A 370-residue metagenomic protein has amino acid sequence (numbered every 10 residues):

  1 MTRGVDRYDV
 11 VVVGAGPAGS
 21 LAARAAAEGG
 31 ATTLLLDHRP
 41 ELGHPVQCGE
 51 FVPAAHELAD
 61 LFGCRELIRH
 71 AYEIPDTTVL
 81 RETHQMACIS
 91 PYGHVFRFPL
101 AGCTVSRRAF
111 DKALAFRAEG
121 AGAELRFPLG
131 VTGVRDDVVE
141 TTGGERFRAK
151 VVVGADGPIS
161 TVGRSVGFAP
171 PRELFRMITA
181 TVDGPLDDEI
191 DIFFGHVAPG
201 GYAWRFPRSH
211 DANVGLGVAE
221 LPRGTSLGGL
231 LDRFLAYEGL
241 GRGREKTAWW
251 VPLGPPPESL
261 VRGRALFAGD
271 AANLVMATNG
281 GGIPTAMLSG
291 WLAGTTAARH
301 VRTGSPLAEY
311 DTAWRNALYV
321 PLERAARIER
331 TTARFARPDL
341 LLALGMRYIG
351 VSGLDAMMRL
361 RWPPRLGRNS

Functional and structural regions predicted by a protein language model:
R3-A18: Beta1/beta-strand and adjacent pyrophosphate-binding region of the FAD-binding site in flavoprotein oxidoreductases
G14, A155-D156, A268: Short, well-ordered coil/turn residues at beta-beta hairpins and beta-strand->alpha-helix junctions within
A15, A27-C48: Glycine-rich FAD pyrophosphate-binding loop
S20, K112: Residues forming the Rossmann-fold NAD(P)(H) cofactor-binding site
G29, E41, A113, R117-G241 (+2 more regions): Predominantly flavin-linked oxidoreductase catalytic cores and closely associated redox partners
G43-M86: N-terminal FAD cofactor-binding segment of flavoenzymes
P222-A297, R302: FAD/FMN-dependent oxidoreductases across multiple families
T295-S370: C-terminal helical "tail/cap" subdomain of flavin- and related membrane-associated enzymes
